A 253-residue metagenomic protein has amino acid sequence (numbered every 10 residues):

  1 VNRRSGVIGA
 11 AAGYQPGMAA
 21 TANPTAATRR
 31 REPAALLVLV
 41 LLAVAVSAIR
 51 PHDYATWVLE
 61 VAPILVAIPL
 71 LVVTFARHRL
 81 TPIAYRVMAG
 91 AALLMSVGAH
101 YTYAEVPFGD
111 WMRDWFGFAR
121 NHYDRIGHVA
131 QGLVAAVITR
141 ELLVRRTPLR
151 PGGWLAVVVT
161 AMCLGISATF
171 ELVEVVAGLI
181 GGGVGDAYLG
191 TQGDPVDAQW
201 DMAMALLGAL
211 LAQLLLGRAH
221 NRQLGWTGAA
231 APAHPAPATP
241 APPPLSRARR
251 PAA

Functional and structural regions predicted by a protein language model:
Y14-Q15: Short, positively charged and aromatic/hydrophobic N-terminal segments
T21-V38: N-terminal membrane topogenic signal
P33-L36, A84, L155-V159, D201: Residue-level signature of transmembrane alpha-helical entry/exit and packing/kink sites in multi-pass membrane
L39-L133, V137: "…centered on the first transmembrane helix and the immediately adjacent amphipathic helix/loop
D53-W57, E105-G109, Y123, S167-L207: Interfacial helix-loop-helix junctions of multi-pass membrane proteins
V66-F75, A130-T147, L179-G183, M202-A219: Membrane-interfacial alpha-helical segments at the cytosolic side of multi-pass membrane proteins
T147-L164: Internal alpha-helical transmembrane segments of multi-pass membrane proteins
P195-A253: Primarily interfacial, aromatic-capped hydrophobic alpha-helices that serve as membrane anchors
